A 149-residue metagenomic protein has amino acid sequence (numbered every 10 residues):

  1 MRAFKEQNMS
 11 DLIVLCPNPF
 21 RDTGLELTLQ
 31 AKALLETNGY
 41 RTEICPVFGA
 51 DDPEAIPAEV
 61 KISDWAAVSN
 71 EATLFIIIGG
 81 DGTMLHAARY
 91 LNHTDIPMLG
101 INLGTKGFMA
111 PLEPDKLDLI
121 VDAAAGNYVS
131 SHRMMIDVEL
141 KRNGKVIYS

Functional and structural regions predicted by a protein language model:
D11, T73: Conserved acidic residues
F20, D81-T83, K106: Short glycine-rich anion-binding loops that position phosphate/pyrophosphate groups of nucleotides and phosphorylated
G24-L25, G82-A88: Short glycine/serine/threonine-rich phosphate/pyrophosphate-binding segments that cradle anionic phosphate groups
Y40-F48: Short internal beta-strands
E59-A72: Short acidic low-complexity segments
H86, Y90-K106: Gly/Ser-rich helix-loop-strand patches that form or flank binding pockets for ribonucleotide-derived cofactors
T105-S149: Catalytic core of DAGKc-family lipid kinases
